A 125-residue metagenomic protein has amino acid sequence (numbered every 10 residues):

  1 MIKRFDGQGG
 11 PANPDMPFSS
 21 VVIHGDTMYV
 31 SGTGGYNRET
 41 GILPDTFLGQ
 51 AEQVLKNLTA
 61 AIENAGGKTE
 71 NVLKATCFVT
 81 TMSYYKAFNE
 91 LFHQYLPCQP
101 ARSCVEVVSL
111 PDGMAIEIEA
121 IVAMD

Functional and structural regions predicted by a protein language model:
M1-K56, A60-E70, V79-D125: N-terminal presequence-like segments and the immediate start of the first folded domain
